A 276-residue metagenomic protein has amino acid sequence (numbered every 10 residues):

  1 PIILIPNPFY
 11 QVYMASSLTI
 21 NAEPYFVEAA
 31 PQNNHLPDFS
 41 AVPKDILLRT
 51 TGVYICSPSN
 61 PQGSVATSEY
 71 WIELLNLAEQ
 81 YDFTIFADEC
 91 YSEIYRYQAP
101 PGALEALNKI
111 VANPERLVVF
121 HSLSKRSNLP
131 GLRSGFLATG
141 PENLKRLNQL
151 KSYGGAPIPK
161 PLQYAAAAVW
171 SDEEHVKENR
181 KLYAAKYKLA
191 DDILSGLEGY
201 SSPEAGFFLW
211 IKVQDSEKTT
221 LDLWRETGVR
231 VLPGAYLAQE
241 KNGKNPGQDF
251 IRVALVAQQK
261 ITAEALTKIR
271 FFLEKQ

Functional and structural regions predicted by a protein language model:
P1-Q276: PLP-dependent class I/II
